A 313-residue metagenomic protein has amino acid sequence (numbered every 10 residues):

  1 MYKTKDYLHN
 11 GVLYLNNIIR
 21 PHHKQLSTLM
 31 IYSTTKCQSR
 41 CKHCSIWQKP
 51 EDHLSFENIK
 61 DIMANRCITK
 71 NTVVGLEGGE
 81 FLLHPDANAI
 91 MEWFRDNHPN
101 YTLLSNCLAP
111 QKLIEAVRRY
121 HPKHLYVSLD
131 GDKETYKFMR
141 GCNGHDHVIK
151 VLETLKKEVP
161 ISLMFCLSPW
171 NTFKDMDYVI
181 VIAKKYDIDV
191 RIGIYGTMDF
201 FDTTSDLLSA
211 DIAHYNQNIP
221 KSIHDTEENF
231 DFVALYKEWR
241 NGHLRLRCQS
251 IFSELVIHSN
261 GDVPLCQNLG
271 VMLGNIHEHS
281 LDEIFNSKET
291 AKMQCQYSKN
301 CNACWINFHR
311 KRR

Functional and structural regions predicted by a protein language model:
Y2-K123: Conserved alpha-helical substructure of the radical SAM core
G11-S27, H43, D262-R313: Flexible mid-to-C-terminal extensions adjoining Fe-S/redox cofactors in radical SAM and related proteins
Y32, L54, K123-H279: Radical SAM enzyme [4Fe-4S]-AdoMet core and its adjacent flexible, acidic and glycine-rich loops/tails across
K36, R40, R247, N300: The −1 position to Zn-ligating cysteines in a subset of zinc-ribbon hairpins
S45, G75, Y126, R191-I194 (+1 more regions): Residues embedded in well-ordered beta-strands within globular domains across many folds
W47, A116, F138-M139, H279 (+1 more regions): Residue-level signal for well-ordered alpha-helical positions
W47, E77, S128, H258 (+1 more regions): Conserved residues at the C-terminal ends of beta-strands
I59, V148, L281-I284: Hydrophobic/aromatic residues in well-formed alpha-helices
